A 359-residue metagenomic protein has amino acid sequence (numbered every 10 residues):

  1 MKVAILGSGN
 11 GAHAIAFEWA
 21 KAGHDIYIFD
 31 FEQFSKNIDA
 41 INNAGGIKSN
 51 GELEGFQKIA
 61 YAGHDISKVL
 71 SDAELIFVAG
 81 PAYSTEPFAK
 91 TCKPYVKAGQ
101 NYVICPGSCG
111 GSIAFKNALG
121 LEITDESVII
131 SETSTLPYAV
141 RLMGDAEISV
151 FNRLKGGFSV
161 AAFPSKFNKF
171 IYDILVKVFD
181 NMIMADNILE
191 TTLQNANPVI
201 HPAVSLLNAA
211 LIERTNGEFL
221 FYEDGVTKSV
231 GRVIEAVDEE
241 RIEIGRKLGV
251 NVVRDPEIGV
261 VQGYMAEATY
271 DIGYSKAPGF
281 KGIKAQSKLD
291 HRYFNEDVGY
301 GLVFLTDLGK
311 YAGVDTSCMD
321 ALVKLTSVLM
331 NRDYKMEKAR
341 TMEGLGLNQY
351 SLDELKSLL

Functional and structural regions predicted by a protein language model:
M1-G51: NAD(P)+-binding Rossmann beta1-loop-alpha1 motif at the extreme N-terminus of oxidoreductases
F17, S67, K90-K93: Alpha-helical segments flanking ligand/cofactor-binding loops in enzyme cores
E52-L75: A structured beta-alpha segment of the ubiquitous adenosine-cofactor-binding alpha/beta core
V78, A82-A146: Rossmann-like NAD(P)(H) cofactor-binding subdomain of soluble oxidoreductases
A118-M184: Predominantly flavin-linked oxidoreductase catalytic cores and closely associated redox partners
G156-E257: Active-site-lining helix/loop region of Rossmann-like oxidoreductase modules
D224, G231-L359: NAD(P)-dependent Rossmann-like dehydrogenase/reductase catalytic/cofactor-binding core
